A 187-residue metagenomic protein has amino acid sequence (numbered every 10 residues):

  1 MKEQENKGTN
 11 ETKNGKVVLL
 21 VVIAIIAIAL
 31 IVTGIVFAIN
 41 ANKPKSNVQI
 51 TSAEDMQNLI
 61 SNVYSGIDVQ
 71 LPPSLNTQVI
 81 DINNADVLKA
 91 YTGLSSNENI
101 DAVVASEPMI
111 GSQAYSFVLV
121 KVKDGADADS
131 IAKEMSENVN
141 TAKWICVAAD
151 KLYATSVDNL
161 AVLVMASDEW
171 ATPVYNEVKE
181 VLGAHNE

Functional and structural regions predicted by a protein language model:
M1-I50, N159: Gram-positive cell-envelope targeting signals
T33-D68, H185: Intrinsically disordered, low-complexity, charge-rich terminal extensions of nucleic-acid-associated complexes
S52-P108, D127-W144: Surface-exposed, low-hydrophobicity interaction/linker segments
M109, C146-E187: A short, solvent-exposed beta-edge/loop patch
A114-D124: A short acidic-to-branched-hydrophobic micro-motif
V118-L119, I131-E137, N176-K179: "Short basic amphipathic alpha-helical interaction patches in structured regions
K123-D127, S167-W170: Helix N-cap motif at beta-to-alpha junctions
